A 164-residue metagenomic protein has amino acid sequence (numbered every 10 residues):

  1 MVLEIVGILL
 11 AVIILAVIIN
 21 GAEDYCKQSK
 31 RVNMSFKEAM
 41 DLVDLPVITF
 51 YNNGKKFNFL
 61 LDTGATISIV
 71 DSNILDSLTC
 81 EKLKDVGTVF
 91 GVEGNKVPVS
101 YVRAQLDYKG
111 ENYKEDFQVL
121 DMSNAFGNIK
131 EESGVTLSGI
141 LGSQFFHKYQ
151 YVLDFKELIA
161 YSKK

Functional and structural regions predicted by a protein language model:
M1-K164: Pepsin/retropepsin-fold aspartyl endopeptidases
